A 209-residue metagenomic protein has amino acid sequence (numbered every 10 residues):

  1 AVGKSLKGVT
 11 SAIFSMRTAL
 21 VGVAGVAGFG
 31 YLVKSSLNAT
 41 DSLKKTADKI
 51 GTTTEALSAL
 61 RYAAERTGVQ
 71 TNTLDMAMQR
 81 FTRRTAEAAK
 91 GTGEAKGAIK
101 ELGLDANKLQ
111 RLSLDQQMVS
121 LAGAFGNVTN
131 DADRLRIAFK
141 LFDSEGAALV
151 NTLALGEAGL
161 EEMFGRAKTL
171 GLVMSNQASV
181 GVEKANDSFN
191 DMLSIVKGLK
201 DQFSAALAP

Functional and structural regions predicted by a protein language model:
A1-S11, S15-K34, N38-D41, K45-E55 (+7 more regions): Low-complexity, glycine/alanine/serine/threonine- and acidic/polar-rich repeat/linker tracts characteristic of secreted
